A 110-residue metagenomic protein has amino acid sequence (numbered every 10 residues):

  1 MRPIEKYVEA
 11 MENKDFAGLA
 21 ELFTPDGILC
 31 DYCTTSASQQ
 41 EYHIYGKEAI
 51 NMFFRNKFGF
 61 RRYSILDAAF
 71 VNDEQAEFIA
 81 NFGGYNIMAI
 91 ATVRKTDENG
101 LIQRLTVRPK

Functional and structural regions predicted by a protein language model:
M1-D15: Short, aromatic-enriched amphipathic alpha-helices that serve as compact interaction elements
Y7, L19-A20, G27, G46 (+4 more regions): Hydrophobic pocket/interface hotspot
E12, A20, R55-F58: Alpha-helix boundary recognition
P25-A68: A solvent-exposed, acidic/Ser-Thr-rich amphipathic alpha-helical stretch
M52-K110: A beta-strand edge to alpha-helix "cap/lid" segment located at domain peripheries
